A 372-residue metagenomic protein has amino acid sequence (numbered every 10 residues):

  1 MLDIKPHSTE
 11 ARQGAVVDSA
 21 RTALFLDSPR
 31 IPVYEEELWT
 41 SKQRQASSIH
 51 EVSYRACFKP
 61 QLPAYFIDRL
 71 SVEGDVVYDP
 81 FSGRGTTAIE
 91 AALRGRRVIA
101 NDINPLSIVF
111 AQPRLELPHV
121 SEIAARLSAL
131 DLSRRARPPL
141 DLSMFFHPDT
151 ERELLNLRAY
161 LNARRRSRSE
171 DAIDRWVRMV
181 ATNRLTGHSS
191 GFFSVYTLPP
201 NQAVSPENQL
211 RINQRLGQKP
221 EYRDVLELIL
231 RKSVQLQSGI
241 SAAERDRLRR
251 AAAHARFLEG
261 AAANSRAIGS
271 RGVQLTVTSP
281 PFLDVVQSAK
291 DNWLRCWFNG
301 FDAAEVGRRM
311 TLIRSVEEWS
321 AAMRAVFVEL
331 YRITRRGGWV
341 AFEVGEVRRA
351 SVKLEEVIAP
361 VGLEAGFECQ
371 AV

Functional and structural regions predicted by a protein language model:
M1-E73: S-adenosyl-L-methionine
G74-G83: Conserved class I S-adenosyl-L-methionine
V98-D102: Conserved SAM-binding motif I beta-strand of class I
P105-R166, F301-R309: Conserved phosphoryl-transfer catalytic core
L154-L157, A163-T278, L283-D284: SAM-dependent nucleic-acid methyltransferase catalytic core
P281-A322, G337, A341: Mobile active-site "lid"/loop adjacent to the S-adenosyl-L-methionine
S320-R336, G362: A short glycine-rich, Lys/Arg-flanked "PGG" loop and its adjoining helix->strand segment in the class I
A350-V372: C-terminal catalytic and target-recognition region of SAM-dependent MTase-like enzymes, primarily methyltransferases
